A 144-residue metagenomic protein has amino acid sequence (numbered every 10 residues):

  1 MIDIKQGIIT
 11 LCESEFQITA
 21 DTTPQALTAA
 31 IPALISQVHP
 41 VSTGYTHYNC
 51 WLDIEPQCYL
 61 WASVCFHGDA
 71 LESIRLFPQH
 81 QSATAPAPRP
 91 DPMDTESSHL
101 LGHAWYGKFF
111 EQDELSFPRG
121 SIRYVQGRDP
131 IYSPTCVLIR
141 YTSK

Functional and structural regions predicted by a protein language model:
M1-K144: Short helix/turn-capping signatures at newly exposed starts of structured segments
